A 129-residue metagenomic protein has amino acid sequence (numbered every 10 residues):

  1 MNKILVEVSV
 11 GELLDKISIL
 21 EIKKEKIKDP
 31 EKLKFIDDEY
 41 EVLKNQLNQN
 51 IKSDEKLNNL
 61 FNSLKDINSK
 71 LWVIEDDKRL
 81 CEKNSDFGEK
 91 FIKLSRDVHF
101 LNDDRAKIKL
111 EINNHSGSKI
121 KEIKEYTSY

Functional and structural regions predicted by a protein language model:
M1-Y129: Extended, charge-rich alpha-helical interface modules
